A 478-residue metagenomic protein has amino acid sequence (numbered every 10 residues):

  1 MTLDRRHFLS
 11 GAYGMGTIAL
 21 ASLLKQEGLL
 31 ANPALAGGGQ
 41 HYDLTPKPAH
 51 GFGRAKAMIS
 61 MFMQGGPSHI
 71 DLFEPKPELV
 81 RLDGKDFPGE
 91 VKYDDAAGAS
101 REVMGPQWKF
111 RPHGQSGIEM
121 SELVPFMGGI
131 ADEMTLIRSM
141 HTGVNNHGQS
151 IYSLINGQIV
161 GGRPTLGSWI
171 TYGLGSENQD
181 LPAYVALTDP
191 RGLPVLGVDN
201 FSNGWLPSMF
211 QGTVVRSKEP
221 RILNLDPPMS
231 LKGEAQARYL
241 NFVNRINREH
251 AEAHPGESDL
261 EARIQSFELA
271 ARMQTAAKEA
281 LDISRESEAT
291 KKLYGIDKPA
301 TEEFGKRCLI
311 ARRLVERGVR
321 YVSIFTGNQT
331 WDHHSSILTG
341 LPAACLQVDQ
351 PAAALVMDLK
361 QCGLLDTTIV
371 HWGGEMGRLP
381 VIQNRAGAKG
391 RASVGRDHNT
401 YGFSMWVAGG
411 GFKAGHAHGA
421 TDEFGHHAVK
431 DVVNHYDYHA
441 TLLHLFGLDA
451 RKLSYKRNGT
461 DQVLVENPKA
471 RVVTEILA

Functional and structural regions predicted by a protein language model:
M1-A478: Ligand-binding pockets and gating/stacking loops
